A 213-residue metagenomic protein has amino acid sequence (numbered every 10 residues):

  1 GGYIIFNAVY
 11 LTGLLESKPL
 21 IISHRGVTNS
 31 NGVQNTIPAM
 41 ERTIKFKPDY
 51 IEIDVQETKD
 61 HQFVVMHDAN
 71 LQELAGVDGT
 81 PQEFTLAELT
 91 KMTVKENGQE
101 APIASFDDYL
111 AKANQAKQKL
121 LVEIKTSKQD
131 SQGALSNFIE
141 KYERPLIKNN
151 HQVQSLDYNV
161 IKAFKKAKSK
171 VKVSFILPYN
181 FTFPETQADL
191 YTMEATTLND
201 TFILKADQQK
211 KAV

Functional and structural regions predicted by a protein language model:
G1-V213: Phosphate-group recognition and catalysis centered on beta-loop-alpha active-site segments
